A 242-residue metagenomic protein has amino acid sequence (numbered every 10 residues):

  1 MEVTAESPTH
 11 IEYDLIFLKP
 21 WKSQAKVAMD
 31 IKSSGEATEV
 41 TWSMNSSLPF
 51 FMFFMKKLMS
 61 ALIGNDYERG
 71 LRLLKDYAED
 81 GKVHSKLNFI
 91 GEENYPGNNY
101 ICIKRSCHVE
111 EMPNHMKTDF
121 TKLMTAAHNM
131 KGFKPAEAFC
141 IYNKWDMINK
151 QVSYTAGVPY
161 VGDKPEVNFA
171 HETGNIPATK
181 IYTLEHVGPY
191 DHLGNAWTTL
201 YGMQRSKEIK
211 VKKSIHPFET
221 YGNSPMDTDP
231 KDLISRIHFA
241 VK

Functional and structural regions predicted by a protein language model:
E2-V3: Conserved hydrophobic positions within beta-strands
I11-I16, S23-K242: A solvent-exposed interaction/effector surface
